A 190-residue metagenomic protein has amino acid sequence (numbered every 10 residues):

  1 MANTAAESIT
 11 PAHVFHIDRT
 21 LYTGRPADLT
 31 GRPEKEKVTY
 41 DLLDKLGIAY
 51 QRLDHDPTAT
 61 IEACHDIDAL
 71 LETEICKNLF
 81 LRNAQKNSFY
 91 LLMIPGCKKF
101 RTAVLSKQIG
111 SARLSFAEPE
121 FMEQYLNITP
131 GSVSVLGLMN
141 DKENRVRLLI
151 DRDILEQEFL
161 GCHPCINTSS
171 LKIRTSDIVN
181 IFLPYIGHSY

Functional and structural regions predicted by a protein language model:
A2-Y190: Extended, low-hydrophobicity, polar/charged segments
